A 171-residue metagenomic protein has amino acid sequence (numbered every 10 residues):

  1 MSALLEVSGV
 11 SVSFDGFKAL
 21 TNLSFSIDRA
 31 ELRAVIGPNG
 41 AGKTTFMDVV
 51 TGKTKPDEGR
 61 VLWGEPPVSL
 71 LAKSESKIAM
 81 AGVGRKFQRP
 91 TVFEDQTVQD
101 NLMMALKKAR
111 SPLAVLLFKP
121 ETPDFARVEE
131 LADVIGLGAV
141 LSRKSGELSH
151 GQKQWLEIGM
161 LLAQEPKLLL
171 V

Functional and structural regions predicted by a protein language model:
L5-V7, L20, I27: Conserved structural motif at the start of ABC-family nucleotide-binding domains
I36-P38: The feature captures the beta-strand-to-loop junction immediately N-terminal to the Walker
T51: Helix-to-loop junction immediately C-terminal to a conserved catalytic motif
G59-V68, A81: Conserved ABC transporter NBD signature motif
V115-V140: Conserved ABC ATPase "signature" region
K144-L148: Conserved ABC ATPase signature
L169-V171: Catalytic Walker B motif of ABC-type/P-loop ATPase nucleotide-binding domains
